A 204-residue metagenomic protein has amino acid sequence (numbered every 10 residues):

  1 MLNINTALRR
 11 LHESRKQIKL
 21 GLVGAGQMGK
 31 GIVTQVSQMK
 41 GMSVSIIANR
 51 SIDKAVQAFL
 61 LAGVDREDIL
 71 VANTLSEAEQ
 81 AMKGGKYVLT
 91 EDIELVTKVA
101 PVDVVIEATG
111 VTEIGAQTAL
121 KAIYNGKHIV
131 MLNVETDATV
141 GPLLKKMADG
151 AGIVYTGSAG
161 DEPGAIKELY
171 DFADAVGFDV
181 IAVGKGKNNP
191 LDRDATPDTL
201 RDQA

Functional and structural regions predicted by a protein language model:
M1-A119: N-terminal glycine-/serine-/threonine-rich beta1-alpha1-beta2 phosphate-ribose binding loop of Rossmann-like
V33, V56, L120, P142-K146 (+1 more regions): Predominant activation on well-ordered alpha-helical scaffold segments within soluble catalytic domains
R50, A72, E135, D161 (+1 more regions): Residue-level "edge-of-site" marker
L89-E91, I106-E107, M131-L132, Y155-S158 (+1 more regions): General beta-strand structural signal in soluble alpha/beta enzymes
P101, G126-H128: Glycine-enriched alpha-helix->loop->beta-strand junction motifs that scaffold or abut catalytic
T109-N125, L132-V154, S158-D161: Rossmann-fold NAD(P)-binding glycine/threonine-rich loop
P142, D149-A204: Core active-site phosphate/anionic-ligand binding loop and the adjoining beta-turn-alpha structural block in enzyme
